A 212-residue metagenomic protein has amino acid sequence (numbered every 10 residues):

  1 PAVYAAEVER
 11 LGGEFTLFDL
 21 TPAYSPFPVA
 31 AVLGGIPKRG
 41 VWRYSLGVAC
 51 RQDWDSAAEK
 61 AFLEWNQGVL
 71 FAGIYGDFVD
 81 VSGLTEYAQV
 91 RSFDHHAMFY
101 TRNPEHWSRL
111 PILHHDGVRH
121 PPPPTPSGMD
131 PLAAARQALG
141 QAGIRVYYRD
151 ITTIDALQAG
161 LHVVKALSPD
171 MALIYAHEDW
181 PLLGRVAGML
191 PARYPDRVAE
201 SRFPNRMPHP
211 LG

Functional and structural regions predicted by a protein language model:
P1-G212: Helix-biased "structured C-terminal domain" signature
